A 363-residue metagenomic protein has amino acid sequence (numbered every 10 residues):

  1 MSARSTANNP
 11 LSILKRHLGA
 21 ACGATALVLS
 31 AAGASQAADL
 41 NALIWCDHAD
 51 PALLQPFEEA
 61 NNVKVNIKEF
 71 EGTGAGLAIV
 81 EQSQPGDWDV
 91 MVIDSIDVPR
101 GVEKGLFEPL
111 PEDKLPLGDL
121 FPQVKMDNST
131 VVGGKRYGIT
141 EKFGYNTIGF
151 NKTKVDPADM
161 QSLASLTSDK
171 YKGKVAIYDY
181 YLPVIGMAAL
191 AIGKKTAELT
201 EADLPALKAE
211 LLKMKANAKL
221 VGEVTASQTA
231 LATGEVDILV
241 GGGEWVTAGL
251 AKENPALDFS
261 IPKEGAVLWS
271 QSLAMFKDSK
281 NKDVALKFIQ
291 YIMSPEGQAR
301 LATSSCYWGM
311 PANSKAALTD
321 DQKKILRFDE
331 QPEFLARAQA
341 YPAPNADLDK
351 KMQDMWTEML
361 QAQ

Functional and structural regions predicted by a protein language model:
A38-R100, Q228: Early extracytoplasmic/lumenal segment of secretory-pathway proteins
W88, V92-K219, T225-E235: Extracytoplasmic ligand-binding site segments that recognize negatively charged/polar headgroups
D97-R100, A232, I238-A256: A ligand-binding cleft/hinge motif common to bilobed small-molecule-binding domains
E108-D119, G138, I238, P255-V267 (+1 more regions): Short beta-strand->loop
T147-K154, L190-G193, S270-K282, R300: A bilobed periplasmic-binding-protein/Venus flytrap-type ligand-binding module shared by bacterial periplasmic
L204-M214, E253-A274: Periplasmic-binding protein-like
T229, P332-Q363: Conserved C-terminal helix/tail region of periplasmic/extracytoplasmic solute-binding proteins
F276-A336: Mature extracytoplasmic/periplasmic domains
